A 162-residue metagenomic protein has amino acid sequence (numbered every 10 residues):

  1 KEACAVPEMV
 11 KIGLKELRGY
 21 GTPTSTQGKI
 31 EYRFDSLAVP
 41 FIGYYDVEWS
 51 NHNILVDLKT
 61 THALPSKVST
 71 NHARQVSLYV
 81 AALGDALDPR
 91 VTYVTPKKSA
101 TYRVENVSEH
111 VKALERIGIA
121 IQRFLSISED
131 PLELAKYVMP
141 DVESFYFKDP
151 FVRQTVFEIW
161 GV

Functional and structural regions predicted by a protein language model:
K1-Y45, F157-V162: Metal-dependent nuclease catalytic cores that hydrolyze phosphodiester bonds in DNA/RNA, characterized by
A5, N71, A113-R116: Soluble or luminal CAZymes and related metallo-dependent hydrolases
E31, T61-A63, T95-S99: Short, solvent-exposed loop/turn segments at secondary-structure junctions
A38-I42, W49-N53, G84-L87, S99: Coil-to-beta-strand transition motifs
G43-P65, Y79: Conserved catalytic cores of phosphodiester-cleaving nucleases, focusing on short active-site segments
S66-T70: Short, solvent-exposed loop/turn segments at secondary-structure boundaries
H72-G84: An active-site-proximal "capping" alpha-helix that borders the catalytic cofactor pocket
D85-V162: Metal-dependent nuclease catalytic regions and adjoining charged, substrate-binding loops involved in nucleic-acid end
